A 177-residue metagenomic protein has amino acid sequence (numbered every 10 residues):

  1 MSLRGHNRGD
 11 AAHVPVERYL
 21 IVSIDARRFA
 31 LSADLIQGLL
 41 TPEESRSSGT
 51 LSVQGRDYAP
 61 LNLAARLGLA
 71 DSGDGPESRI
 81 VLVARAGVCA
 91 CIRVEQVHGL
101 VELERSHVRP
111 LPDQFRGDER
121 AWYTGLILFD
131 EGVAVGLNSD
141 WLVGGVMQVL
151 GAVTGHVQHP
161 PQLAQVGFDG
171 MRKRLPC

Functional and structural regions predicted by a protein language model:
M1-C177: An acidic, low-aromatic, low-complexity terminal/linker signal
